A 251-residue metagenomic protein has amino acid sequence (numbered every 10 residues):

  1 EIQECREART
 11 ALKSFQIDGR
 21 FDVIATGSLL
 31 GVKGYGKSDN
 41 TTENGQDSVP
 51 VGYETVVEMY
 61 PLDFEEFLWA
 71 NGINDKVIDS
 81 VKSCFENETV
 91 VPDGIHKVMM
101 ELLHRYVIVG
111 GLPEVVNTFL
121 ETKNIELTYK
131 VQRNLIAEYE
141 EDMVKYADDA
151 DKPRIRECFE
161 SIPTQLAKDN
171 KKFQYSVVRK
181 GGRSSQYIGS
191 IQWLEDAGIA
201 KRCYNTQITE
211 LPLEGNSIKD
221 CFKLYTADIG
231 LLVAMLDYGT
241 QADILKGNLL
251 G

Functional and structural regions predicted by a protein language model:
E1-R6: Conserved P-loop NTPase "ATPase switch" module shared by AAA+ and STAND
R9, G36-K37, N71, M235-G239: Short, flexible helix/strand-to-coil boundary loops that buttress conserved ligand/catalytic motifs in alpha/beta
R9-G31, N40-E43: Conserved catalytic/switch belt of AAA+ P-loop NTPases
L12, F67, G110, L194 (+1 more regions): Conserved RecA-like P-loop NTPase ATPase core
S28, K33-A167: Interdomain motor-coupling "hinge/lid" segment immediately C-terminal to the ATP-binding subdomain of NTP-driven enzymes
N117-G251: Accessory nucleic acid-recognition modules appended to NTPase machines
